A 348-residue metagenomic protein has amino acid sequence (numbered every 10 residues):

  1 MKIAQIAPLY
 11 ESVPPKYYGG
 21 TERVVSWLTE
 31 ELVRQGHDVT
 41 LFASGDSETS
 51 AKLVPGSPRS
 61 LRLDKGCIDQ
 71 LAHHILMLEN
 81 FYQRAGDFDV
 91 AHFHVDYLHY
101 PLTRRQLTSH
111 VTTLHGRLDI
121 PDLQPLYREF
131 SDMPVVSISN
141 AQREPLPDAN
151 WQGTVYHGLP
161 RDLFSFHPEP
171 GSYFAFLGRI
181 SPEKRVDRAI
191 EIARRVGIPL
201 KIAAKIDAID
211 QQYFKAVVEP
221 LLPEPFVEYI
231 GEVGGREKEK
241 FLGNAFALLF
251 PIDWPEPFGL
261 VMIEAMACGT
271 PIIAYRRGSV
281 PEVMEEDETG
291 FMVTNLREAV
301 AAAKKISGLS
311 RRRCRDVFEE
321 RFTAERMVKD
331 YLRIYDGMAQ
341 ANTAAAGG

Functional and structural regions predicted by a protein language model:
M1-G348: Catalytic cores of nucleotide-sugar-dependent glycosyltransferases that transfer UDP/GDP/TDP-activated
